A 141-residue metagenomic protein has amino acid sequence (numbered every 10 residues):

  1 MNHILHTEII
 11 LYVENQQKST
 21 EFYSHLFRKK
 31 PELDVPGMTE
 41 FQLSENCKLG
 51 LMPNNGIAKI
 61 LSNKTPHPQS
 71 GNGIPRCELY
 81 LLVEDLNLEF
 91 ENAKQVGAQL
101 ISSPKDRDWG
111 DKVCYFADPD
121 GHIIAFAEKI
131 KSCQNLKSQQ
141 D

Functional and structural regions predicted by a protein language model:
M1-E8, K29-Y80, F90-A117, E128-D141: Vicinal oxygen chelate
N15-K30: Amphipathic alpha-helical segments
Q16-Q17, M38, N87: Alpha-helix N-cap/helix-start and coil->helix boundary motif
S19-Y23, A93, D118-G121: Conserved active-site tyrosine of GNAT-family acetyltransferases
L88, H122: Conserved Rossmann-like nucleotide-cofactor binding loop
I123-A127: Short C-terminal beta-strand
